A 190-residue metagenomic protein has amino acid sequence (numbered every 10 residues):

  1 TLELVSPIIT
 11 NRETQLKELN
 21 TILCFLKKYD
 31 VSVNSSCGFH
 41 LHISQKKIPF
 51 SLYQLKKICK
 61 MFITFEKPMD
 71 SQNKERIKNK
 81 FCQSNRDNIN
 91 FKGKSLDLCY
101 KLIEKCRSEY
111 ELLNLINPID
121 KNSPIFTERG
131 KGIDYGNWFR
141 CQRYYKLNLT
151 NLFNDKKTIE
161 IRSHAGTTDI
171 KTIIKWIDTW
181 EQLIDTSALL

Functional and structural regions predicted by a protein language model:
T1-S32, K46-L190: C-terminal accessory/tail domains of diverse enzymes
N34-S36: Active-site histidine-anchored catalytic micro-motif
